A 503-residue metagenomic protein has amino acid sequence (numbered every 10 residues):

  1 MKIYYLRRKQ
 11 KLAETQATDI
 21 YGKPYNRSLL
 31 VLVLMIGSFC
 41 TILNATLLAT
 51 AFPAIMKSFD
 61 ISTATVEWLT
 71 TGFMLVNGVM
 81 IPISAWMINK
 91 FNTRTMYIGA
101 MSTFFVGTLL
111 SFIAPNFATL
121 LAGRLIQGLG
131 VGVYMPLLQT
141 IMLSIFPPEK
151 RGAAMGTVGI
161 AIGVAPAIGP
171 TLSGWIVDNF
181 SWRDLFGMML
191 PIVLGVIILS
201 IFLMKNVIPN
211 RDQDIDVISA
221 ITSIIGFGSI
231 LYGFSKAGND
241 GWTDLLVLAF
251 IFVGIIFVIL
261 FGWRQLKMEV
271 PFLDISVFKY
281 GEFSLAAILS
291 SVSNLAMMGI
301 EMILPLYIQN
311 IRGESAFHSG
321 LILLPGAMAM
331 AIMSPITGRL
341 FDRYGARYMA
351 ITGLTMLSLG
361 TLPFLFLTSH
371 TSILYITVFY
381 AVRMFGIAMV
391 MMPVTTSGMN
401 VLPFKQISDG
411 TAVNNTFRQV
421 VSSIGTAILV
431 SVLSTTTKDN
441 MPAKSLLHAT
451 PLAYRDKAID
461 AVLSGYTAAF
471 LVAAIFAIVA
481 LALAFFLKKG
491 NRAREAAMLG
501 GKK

Functional and structural regions predicted by a protein language model:
I3-F202, M333, T337, Y344 (+6 more regions): Transmembrane-helix bundle of Major Facilitator Superfamily
S28, M204-A220, G241-D244, T337-F341: Short loop segments and helix-boundary regions at transmembrane helix junctions of multi-pass inner-membrane proteins
S28-L43, L48-F52, F59, T63-T70 (+7 more regions): 12-transmembrane solute porter fold
L172-F180, I424-L447: Transmembrane alpha-helix termini and helix-breaking/packing motifs in multi-pass membrane transporters
V196, S219-L231, T352-G360, F476: Hydrophobic membrane-spanning alpha-helices of multi-pass integral membrane proteins
I198-S219, W263-F272, F485-A496: Helix-loop junctions on the cytosolic side of multi-pass membrane transporters, especially the intracellular loop
N206-P209, I224-V247, G262-L266: Phenylalanine-glycine-rich, low-complexity intrinsically disordered regions, typified by the FG/GLFG repeat domains
L446-S464: Short, membrane-exposed interhelical loops at transmembrane-helix boundaries
